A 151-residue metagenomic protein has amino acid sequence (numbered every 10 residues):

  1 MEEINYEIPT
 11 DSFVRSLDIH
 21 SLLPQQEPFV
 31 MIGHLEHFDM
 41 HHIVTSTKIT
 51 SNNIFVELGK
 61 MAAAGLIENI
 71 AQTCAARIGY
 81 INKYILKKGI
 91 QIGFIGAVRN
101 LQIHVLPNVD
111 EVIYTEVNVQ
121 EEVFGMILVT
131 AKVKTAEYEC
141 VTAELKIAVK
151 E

Functional and structural regions predicted by a protein language model:
E2-P9, A76, N108-Y114, N118-E151: HotDog/MaoC-like acyl-thioester-processing domains
S12-F13, I78-Y114: Hydrophobic beta-strand-centered segment that forms part of the acyl-chain substrate-binding groove
S16-Q26: Short aromatic-glycine motifs in intrinsically disordered, low-complexity regions
E27-A62: Catalytic strand-loop segment that frames the active site of acyl-thioester-processing enzymes
I32-G33, V98, L128, T142: Hydrophobic residues on conserved beta-strands that form the core of alpha/beta folds
G33-E36, R99, H104, N118-Q120 (+1 more regions): Conserved positions in beta-strands of structured domains
H37-H42, L106-V109, T135: A short, structured loop/turn motif at beta-sheet edges
A62-K87: Active-site helix/loop of acyl-thioester processing domains in fatty-acid/polyketide metabolism, spanning hotdog-fold
